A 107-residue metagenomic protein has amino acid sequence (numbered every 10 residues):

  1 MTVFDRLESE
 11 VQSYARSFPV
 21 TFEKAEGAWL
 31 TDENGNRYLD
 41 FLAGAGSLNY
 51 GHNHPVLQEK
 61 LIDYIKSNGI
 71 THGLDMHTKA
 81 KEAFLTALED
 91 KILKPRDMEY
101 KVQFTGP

Functional and structural regions predicted by a protein language model:
M1-W29, M76, K81: Active-site-adjacent loop/helix segments that line or gate small-molecule/cofactor pockets in enzymes
S9, R37-P107: Glycine-rich loop-to-alpha-helix module at the N-terminal edge of alpha/beta enzyme cores
D32-E33: Short, acidic, Ser/Thr-enriched surface-loop or helix-capping motifs
